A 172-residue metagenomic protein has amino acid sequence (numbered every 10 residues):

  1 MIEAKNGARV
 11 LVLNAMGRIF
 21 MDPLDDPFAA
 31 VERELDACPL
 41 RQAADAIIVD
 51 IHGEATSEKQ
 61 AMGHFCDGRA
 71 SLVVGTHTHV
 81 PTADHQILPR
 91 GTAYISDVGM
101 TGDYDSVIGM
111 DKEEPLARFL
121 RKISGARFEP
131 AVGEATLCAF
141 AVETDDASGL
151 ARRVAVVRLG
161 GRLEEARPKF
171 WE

Functional and structural regions predicted by a protein language model:
M1-E172: Acidic, metal/ion-coordinating pockets
